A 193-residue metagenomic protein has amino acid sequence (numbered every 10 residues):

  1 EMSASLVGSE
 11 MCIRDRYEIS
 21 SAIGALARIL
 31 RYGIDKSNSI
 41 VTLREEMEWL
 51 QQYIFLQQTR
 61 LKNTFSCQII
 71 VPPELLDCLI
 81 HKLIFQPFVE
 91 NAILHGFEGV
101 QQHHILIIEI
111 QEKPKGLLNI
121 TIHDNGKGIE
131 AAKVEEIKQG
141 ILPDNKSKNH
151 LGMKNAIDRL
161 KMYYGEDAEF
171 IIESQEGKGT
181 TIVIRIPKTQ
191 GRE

Functional and structural regions predicted by a protein language model:
V7-E173, T181-V183: Two-component histidine phosphotransfer core
S174-E193: C-terminal end segment of the histidine kinase catalytic
